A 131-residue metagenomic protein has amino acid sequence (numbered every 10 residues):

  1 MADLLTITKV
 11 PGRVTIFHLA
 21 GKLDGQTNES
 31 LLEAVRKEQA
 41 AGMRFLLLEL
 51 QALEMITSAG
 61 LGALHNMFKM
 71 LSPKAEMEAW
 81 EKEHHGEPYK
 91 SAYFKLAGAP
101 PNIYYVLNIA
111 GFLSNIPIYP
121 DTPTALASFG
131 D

Functional and structural regions predicted by a protein language model:
M1-H18, L23: Short beta-strand/loop segment at the start of cytosolic alpha/beta domains
G25-N115: Amphipathic alpha-helical interaction surfaces in cytosolic regulatory modules
N28, T122-P123: Residues at or immediately preceding the N-termini of alpha-helices
P117-D121: Short acidic-hydrophobic, aromatic-tinged amphipathic segments that line or gate anion-handling sites
A125-D131: A short, charged, amphipathic alpha-helix used as a generic interaction element across diverse proteins
